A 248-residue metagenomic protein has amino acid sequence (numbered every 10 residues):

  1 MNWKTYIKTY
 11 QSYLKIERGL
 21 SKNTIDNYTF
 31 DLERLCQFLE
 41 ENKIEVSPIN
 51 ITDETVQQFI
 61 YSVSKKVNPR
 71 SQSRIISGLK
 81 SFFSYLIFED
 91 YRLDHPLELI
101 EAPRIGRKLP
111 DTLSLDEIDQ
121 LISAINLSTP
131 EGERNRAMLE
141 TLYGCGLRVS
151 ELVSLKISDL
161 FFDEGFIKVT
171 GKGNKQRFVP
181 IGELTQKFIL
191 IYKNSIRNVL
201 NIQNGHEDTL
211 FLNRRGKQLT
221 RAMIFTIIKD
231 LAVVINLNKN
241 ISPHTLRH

Functional and structural regions predicted by a protein language model:
M1-H248: Conserved catalytic core of the tyrosine transesterase superfamily
